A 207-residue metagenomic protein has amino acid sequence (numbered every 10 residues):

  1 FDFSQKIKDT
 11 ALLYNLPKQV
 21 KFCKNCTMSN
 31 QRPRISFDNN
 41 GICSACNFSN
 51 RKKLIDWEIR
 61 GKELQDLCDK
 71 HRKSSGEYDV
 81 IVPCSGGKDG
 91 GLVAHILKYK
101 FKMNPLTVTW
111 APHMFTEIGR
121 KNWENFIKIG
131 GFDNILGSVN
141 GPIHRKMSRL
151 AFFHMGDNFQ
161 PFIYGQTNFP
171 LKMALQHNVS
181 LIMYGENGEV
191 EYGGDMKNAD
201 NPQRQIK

Functional and structural regions predicted by a protein language model:
F1-D2, Y99: Long, charged N-terminal interaction/targeting segments
D2-A11, C26-S29: Short Cys/His-rich Zn2+-coordinating modules
L16-K207: ATP-dependent adenylation/nucleotidyltransferase module used to activate substrates
